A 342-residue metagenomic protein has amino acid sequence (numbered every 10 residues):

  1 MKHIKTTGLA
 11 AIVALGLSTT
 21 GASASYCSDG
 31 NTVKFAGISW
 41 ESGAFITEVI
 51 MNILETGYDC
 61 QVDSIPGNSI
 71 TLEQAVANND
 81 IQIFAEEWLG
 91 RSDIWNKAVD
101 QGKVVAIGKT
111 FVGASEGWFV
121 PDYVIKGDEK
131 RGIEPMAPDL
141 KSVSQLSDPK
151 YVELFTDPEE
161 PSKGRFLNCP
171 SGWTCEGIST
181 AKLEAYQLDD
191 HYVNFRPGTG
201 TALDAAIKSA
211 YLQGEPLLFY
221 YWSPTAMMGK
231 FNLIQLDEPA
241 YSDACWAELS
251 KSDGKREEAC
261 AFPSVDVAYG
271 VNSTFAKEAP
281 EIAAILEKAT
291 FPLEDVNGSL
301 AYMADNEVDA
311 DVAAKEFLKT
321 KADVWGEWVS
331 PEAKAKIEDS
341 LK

Functional and structural regions predicted by a protein language model:
A22-K34, V152-K163, W325-W328, K342: Immediate post-signal peptide segment of exported/extracytoplasmic ligand-binding proteins
C27-S42, C60-I65, K163-L167, L286: Short, well-ordered beta-strand elements
N31, S42, E176-V193, A202-L212 (+3 more regions): An extracytoplasmic/periplasmic, membrane-proximal ligand-sensing/linker region
E41-C60, A181-L183: Short, polar/charged alpha-helical segment
A75, I81-A85, L167-C245: Ligand-binding pocket segment of bilobal, Venus flytrap-like solute-binding proteins
V104-L167: A conserved helix-loop-strand patch within extracytoplasmic ligand-binding domains of the periplasmic binding
E116-G132, D266-E278, S299-Y302: A bilobed periplasmic-binding-protein/Venus flytrap-type ligand-binding module shared by bacterial periplasmic
T225-T290: C-terminal lobe and pocket-closing loops of periplasmic/extracytoplasmic Venus-flytrap solute-binding proteins
